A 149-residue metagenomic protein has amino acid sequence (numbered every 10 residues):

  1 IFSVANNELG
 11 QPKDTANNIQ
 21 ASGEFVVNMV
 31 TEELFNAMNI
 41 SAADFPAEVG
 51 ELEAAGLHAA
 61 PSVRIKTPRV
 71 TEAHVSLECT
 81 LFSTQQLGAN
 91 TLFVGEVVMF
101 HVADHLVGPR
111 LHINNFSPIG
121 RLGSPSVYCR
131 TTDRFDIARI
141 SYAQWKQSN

Functional and structural regions predicted by a protein language model:
I1-N149: Basic, polyanion-binding surface patches
